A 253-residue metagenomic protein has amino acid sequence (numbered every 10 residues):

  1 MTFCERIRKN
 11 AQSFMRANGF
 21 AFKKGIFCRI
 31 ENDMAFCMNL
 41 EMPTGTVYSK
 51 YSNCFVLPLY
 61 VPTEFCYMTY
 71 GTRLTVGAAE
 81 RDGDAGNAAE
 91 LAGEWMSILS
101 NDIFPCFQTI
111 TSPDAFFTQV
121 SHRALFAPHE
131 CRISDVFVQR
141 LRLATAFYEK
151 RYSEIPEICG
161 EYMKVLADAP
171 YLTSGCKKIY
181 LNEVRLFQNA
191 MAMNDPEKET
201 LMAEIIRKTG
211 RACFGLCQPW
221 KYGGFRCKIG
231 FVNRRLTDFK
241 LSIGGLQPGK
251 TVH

Functional and structural regions predicted by a protein language model:
M1-T2, G86: Charge-dense, low-complexity intrinsically disordered segments
T2-F22: Amphipathic alpha-helical segments
F22-K24, C28-I30: An N-terminal domain-cap segment
R29-I243: Intrinsically disordered, low-complexity regulatory regions enriched in serine/threonine/proline and acidic residues
P248-K250: Short, intrinsically disordered C-terminal tails of secreted or membrane-associated proteins
